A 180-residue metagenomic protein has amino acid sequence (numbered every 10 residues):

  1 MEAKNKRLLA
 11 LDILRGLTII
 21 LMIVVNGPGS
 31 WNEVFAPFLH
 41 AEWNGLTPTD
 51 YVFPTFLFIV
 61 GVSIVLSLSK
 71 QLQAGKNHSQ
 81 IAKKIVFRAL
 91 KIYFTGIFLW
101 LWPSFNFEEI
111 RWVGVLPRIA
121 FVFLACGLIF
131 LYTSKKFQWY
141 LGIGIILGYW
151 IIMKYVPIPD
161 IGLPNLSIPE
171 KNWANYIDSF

Functional and structural regions predicted by a protein language model:
M1-Q73, N77: N-terminal signal-anchor module of multipass membrane proteins
A10, L14, W112, W173-F180: Hydrophobic alpha-helical segments of integral membrane proteins, encompassing both true transmembrane helices
L21, V25-P28, S63, F98-L99 (+3 more regions): Residue-level signal for alpha-helical transmembrane segments in multi-pass membrane proteins
M22, E33, P103, A125 (+1 more regions): Active-site-proximal flexible loops/turns
G29-T47, H78, W102-V113, P164-A174: Membrane-interface interhelical loops and short amphipathic "cap" helices that link adjacent transmembrane segments
D50-T55, K70-W100, F107, W112-C126 (+1 more regions): Transmembrane alpha-helical segments and their boundary/interface "anchor" motifs in multi-pass integral membrane
L57-G61, F130, G162-P164: Low-complexity, flexible helical/coil segments
K135-F180: Long hydrophobic alpha-helical segments that form multi-pass transmembrane helix bundles in integral membrane proteins
